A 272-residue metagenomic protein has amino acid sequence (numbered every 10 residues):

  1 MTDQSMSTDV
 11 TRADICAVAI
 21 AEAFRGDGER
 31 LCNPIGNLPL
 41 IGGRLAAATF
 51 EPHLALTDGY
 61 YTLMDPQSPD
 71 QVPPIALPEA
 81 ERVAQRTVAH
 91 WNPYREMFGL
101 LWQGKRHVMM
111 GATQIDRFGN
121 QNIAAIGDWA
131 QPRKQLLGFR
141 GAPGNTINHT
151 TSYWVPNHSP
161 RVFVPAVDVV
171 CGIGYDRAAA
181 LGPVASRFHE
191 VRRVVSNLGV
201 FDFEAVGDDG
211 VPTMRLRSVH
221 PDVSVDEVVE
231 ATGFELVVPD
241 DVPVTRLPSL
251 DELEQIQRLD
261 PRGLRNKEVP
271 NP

Functional and structural regions predicted by a protein language model:
T2-R86: N-terminal active-site beta-alpha-beta segment that forms phosphate/nucleotide-binding and substrate-recognition loops
T11, S224, P248-S249: A diffuse structural propensity rather than consistent per-protein peaks
I15, G28-C32, V237-L247: Flexible, glycine/charged-enriched surface loops at secondary-structure junctions
A21, F98, D226-V229, L253-Q257: Generic detector of well-ordered alpha-helical segments enriched in charged/polar residues, highlighting helical
A23, D27, L45, T49 (+3 more regions): Change "in soluble alpha/beta enzymes" to "in soluble alpha/beta proteins
L56, N145-I147, C171, D260-G263: Short, intrinsically disordered/low-complexity patches at protein termini and at juxtamembrane boundaries
D70-P239: Conserved phosphate- and dinucleotide-binding cores of soluble alpha/beta proteins, encompassing both enzyme active
R215, A231, D240-P272: A conserved C-terminal secondary-structure "cap"
